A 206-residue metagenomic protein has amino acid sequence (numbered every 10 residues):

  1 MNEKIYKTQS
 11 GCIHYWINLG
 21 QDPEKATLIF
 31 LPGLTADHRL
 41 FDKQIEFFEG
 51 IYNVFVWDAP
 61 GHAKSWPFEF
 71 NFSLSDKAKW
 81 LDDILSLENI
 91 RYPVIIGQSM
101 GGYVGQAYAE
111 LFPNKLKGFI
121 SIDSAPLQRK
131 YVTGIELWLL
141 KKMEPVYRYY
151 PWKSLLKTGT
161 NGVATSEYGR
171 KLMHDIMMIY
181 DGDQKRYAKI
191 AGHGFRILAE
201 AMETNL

Functional and structural regions predicted by a protein language model:
M1-C12: N-terminal cap/lid segment of alpha/beta-hydrolase-fold proteins
S10, F55-I96: Active-site loop/oxyanion-hole signature of alpha/beta-hydrolase fold enzymes
G11-P67: Conserved HGGG/HGGXW glycine-rich cap/lid loop of the alpha/beta-hydrolase fold
T27, N53, R91-V94, K115-G118: Structural signature of beta-strand start/N-cap positions in the alpha/beta core of ABC transporter nucleotide-binding
D42, D82, Q106-E110: Short, hydrophobic alpha-helix immediately C-terminal to the catalytic nucleophile
G97-G101, G105: Gly/Ala-rich beta-loop-alpha elbow adjacent to hydrolase catalytic centers
Q106, E110, K117-Y150: Flexible "cap/lid" loop of the alpha/beta hydrolase fold
K130-Y131, Y150-L206: Conserved alpha/beta-hydrolase catalytic His-Asp/Glu region
